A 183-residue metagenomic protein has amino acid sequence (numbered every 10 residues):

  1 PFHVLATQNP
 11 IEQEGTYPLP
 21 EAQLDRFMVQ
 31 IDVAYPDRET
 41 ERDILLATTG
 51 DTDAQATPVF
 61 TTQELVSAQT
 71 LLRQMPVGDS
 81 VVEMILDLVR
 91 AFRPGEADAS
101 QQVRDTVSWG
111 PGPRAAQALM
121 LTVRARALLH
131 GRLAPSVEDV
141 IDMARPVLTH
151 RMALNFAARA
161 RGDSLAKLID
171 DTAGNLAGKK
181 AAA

Functional and structural regions predicted by a protein language model:
P1-M75, R124-R126: Canonical AAA+ ATPase core
L19, T40, F60, P76 (+4 more regions): Alpha-helix N-cap and coil->helix boundary residues
L19-E21, T57, V77, S108 (+1 more regions): Replace "in large, NTP-powered and nucleic-acid-processing enzymes" with "in large, NTP-powered factors and other
I44-L45, I85, M143-L148: Short alpha-helical scaffolding segments that buttress acidic/His motifs in well-ordered protein cores
Q55-A116: Conserved AAA+ ATPase small/helical "lid" subdomain
P94-A183: C-terminal engagement/docking regions of AAA+ P-loop ATPases
